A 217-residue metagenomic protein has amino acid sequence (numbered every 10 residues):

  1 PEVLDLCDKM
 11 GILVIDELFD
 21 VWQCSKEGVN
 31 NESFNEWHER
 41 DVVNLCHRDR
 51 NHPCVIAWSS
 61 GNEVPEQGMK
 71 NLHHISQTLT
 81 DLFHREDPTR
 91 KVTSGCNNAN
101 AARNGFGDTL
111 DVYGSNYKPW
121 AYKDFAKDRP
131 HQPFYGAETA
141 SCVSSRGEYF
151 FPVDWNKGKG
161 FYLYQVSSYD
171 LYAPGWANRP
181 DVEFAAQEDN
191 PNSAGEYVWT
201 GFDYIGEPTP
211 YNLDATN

Functional and structural regions predicted by a protein language model:
P1-N217: Extended substrate-binding grooves/exosites of carbohydrate-active enzymes
